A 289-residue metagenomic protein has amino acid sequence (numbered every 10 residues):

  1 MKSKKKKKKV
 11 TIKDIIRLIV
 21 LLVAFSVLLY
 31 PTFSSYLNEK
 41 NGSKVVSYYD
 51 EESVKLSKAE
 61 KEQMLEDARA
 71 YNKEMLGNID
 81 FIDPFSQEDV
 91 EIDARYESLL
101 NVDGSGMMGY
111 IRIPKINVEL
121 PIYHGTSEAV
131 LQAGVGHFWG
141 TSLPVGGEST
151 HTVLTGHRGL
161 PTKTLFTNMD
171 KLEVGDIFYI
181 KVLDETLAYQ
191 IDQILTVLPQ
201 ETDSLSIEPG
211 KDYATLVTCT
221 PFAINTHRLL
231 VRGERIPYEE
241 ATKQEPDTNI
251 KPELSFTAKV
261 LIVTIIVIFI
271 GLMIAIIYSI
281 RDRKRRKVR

Functional and structural regions predicted by a protein language model:
M1-V10, K284-R289: N-terminal Lys/Arg-rich, disordered targeting/topogenic segments
K8-F256: Solvent-exposed, non-transmembrane regions of membrane-associated and secreted proteins
D247-R289: C-terminal single-pass membrane-anchor helix
